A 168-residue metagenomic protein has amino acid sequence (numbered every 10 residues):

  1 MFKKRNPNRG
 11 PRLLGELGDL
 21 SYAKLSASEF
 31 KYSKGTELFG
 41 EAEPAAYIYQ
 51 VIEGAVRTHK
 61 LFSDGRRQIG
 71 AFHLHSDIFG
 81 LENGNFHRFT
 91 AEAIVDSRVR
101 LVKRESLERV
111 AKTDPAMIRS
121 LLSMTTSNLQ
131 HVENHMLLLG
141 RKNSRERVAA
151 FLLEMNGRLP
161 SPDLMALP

Functional and structural regions predicted by a protein language model:
M1-K34, D77-F79, G84: Cyclic nucleotide-binding regulatory module and flanking cytosolic helices
K3-E16, A46-K60, K103-E108: Short low-complexity stretches enriched in small and charged residues
L13-D19, K103, M117, L121 (+1 more regions): Alpha-helical structural motif
L25, I69-Q130, N134: Cyclic-nucleotide recognition modules
T36-V95: Cyclic nucleotide-binding regulatory domains
K112-P168: Polybasic "coupling" helices that flank or enter modular domains
